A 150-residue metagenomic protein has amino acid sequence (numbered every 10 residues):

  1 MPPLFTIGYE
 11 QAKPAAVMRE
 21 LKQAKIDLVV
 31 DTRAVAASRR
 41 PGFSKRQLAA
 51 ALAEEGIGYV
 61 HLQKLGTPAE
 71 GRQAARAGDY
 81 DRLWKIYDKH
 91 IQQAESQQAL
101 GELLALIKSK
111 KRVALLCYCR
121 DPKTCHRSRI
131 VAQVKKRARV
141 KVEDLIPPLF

Functional and structural regions predicted by a protein language model:
M1-F150: Residues lining hydrophobic/aromatic ligand-binding pockets adjacent to catalytic sites
